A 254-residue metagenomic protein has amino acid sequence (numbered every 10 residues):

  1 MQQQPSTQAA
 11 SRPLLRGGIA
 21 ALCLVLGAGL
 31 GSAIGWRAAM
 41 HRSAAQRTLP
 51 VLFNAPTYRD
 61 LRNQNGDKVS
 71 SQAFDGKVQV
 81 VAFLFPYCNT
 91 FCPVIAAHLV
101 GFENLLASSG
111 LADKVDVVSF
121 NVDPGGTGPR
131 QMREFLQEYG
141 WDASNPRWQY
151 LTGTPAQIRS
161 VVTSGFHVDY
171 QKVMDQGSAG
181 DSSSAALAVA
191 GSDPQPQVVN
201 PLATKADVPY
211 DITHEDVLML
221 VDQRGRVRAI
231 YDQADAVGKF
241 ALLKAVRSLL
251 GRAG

Functional and structural regions predicted by a protein language model:
M1-Y58, R62, A253-G254: N-terminal targeting signals for export/organelle localization
Q46-L84: Short extracytoplasmic
N54-P56, F74-V78, A112-V117, T127 (+2 more regions): Extracytoplasmic
V69-L99, V117-V118: Short active-site neighborhood of thiol/selenol oxidoreductases, capturing the structured segment around
A96-V161: Structural microenvironment flanking redox-active thiols in thiol-disulfide oxidoreductases
D175-G254: Thiol-/selenol-based redox modules, centered on thioredoxin-like and closely related oxidoreductase domains
